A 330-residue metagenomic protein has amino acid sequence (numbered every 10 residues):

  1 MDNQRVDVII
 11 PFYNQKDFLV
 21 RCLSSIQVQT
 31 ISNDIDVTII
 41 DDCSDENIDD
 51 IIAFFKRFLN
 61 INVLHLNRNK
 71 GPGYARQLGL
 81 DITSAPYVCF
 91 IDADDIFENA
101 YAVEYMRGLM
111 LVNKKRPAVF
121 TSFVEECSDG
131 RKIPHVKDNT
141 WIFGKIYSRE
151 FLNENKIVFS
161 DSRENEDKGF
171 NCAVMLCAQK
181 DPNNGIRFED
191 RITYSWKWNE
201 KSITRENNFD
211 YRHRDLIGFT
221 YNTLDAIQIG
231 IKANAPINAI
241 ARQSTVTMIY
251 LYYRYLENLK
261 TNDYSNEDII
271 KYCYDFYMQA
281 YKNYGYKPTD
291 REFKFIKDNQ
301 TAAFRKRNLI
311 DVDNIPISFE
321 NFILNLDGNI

Functional and structural regions predicted by a protein language model:
M1-D2, E257-I330: Membrane-interface aromatic/basic loop that binds lipid-linked glycans or pyrophosphate carriers, typified by
M1-G218, I229-K232, D313, F319-I330: Nucleotide-sugar donor-binding/catalytic module of glycosyltransferases that assemble extracellular/cell-envelope
F55, N155, A239-I240, N299: Residue-level recognition of alpha-helix termini/interfacial anchor residues
N69, D138, A235, T247 (+1 more regions): Helix-centric, low-specificity signal for extended rod-like, repetitive segments
P72, V112, W141, N238 (+5 more regions): General helical secondary-structure elements
T121-F123, N238-Q243: Acidic carboxylate-rich catalytic motifs and surrounding loops in phosphoryl-/glycosyl-chemistry enzymes
I192-E200, R205-N238, T247-Y255, N262-N283: Catalytic core of nucleotide-sugar-dependent glycosyltransferases
